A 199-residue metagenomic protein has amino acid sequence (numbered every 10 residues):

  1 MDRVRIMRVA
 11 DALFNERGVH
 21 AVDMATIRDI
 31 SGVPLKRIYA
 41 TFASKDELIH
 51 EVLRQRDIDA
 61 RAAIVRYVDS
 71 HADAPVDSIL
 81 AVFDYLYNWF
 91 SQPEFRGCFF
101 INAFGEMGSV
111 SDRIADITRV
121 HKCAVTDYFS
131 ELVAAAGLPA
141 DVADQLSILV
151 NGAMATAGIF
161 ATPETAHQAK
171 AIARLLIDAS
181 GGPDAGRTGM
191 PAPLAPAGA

Functional and structural regions predicted by a protein language model:
R5, V9, L13-E47, E51: Helix-turn-helix
R17-H20, H71, P93, A136: Short coil/turn segments at alpha/beta junctions that flank glycine-rich nucleotide-binding fingerprints
E51, V65-Q92, L146: Hydrophobic alpha-helical connector segments
R54-R61: Short, basic, alpha-helical segments at the C-terminal edge of helix-turn-helix-like DNA-binding modules
R61, L80, C123-T126, S130 (+2 more regions): An amphipathic alpha-helix signature
S78, Q92-R113: Amphipathic alpha-helical segments used for helix-helix packing
R113-V120, L132-A199: Hydrophobic/aromatic-rich alpha-helical bundle segments in the mid-to-C-terminal region
